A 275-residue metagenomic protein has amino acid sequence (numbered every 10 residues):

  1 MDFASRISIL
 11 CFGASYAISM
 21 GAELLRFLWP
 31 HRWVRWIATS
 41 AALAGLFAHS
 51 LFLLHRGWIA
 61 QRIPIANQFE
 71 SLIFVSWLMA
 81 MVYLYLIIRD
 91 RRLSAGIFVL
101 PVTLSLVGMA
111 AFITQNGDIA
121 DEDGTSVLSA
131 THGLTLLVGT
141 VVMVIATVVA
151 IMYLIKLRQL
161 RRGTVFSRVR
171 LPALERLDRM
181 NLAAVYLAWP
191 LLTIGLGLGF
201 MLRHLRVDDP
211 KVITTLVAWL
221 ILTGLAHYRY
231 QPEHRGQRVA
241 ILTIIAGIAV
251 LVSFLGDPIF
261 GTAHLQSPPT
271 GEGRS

Functional and structural regions predicted by a protein language model:
M1-S275: Polytopic transmembrane helical bundles with strong interfacial aromatic enrichment
